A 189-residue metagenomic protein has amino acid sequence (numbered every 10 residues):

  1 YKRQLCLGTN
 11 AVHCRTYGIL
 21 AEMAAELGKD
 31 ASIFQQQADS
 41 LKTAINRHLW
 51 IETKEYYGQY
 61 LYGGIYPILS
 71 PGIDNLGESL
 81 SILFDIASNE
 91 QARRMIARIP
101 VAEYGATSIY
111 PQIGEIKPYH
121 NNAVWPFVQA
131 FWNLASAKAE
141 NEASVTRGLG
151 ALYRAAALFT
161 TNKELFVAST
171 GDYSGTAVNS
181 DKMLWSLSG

Functional and structural regions predicted by a protein language model:
Y1-K2, C14: Short, intrinsically disordered low-complexity segments
K2-L5, K42-F127, G150-W185: Extended glycan-interaction surfaces of carbohydrate-active proteins
L7-L49, T53: Active-site neighborhood of glycoside hydrolase catalytic domains
A11-K29, G77-E90, A130-E142: Well-ordered alpha-helical scaffold segments within catalytic/enzyme domains
A31-I33, A38, A92-M95, E142-V145: Solenoid-repeat scaffolds in large eukaryotic assemblies
V128-L158: Catalytic-core region of carbohydrate-active enzymes that cleave or remodel glycosidic bonds
G189: Glycine-rich and small/hydrophobic secondary-structure elements
